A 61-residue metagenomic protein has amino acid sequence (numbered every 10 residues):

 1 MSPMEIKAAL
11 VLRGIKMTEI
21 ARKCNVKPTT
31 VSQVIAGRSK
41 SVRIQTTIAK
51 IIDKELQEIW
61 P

Functional and structural regions predicted by a protein language model:
M1-I15, E55-E58: A short, Lys/Arg-rich alpha-helix, primarily the initiator
A8, R22, Q33: DNA-binding alpha-helical recognition surfaces that contact promoter or target DNA
M17, P28, Q45: Helix-turn-helix DNA-binding elements, focusing on the entry/boundary residues of the two helices that contact DNA
I20-A21, I48: Short alpha-helical "recognition helix" segments of helix-turn-helix
V26-K40: Recognition helix of helix-turn-helix/homeodomain-like DNA-binding domains that insert into the DNA major groove
I44-E58: DNA major-groove recognition helix of helix-turn-helix/homeodomain DNA-binding modules
